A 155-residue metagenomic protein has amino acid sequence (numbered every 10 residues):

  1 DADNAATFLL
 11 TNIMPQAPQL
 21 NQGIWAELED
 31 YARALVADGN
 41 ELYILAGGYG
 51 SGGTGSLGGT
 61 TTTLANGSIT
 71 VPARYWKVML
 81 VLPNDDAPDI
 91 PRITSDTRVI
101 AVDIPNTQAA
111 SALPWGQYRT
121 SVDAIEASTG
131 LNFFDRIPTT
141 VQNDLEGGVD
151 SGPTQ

Functional and structural regions predicted by a protein language model:
D1-Q155: Domain-level detector of nuclease and nuclease-like folds in predominantly extracellular/periplasmic contexts
